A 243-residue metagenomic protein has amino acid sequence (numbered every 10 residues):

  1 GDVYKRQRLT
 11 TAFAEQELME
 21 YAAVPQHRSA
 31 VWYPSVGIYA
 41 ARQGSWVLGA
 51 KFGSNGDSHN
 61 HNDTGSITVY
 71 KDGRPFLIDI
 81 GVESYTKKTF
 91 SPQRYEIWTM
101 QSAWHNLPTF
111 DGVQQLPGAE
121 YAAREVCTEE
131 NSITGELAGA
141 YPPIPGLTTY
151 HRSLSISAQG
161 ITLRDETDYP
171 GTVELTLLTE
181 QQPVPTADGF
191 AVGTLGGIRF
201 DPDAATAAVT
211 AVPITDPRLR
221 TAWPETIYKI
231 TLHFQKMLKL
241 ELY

Functional and structural regions predicted by a protein language model:
G1, Y39, K51, N62 (+4 more regions): Generic hydrophobic/packing signal
G1-F76, W223, I227, T231-H233: Carbohydrate-active enzyme catalytic cores, enriched for enzymes that act on polyanionic acidic polysaccharides
K5, K88-Y243: CBM-like, beta-strand-rich accessory domains located in the C-terminal region of large, secreted polysaccharide-active
E20, V47-G49, P75-D79, F110 (+1 more regions): Acidic/polar loop patches that form or flank catalytic/metal-binding clefts of enzymes that bind anionic ligands
R42-Q43, K51-F52, K71, I80 (+4 more regions): Pocket-edge structural micro-motifs
G56-D57, E83-Y85, D168-G171: Short, surface-exposed beta-strand-loop junctions and turns on beta-sheet-rich folds
L77-I80, S84-T89: Cytochrome P450 core scaffold surrounding the K-helix E-X-X-R motif and the conserved "meander" helix-loop region
